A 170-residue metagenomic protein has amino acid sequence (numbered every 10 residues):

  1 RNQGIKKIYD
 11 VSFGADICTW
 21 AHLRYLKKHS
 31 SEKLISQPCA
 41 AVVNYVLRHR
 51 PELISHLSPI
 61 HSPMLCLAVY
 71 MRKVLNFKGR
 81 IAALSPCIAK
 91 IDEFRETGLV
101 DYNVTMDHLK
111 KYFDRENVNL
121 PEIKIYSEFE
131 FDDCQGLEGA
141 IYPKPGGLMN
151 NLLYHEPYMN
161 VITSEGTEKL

Functional and structural regions predicted by a protein language model:
R1-L170: Iron-sulfur-associated redox domains of electron-transfer enzymes in respiratory and anaerobic energy metabolism
